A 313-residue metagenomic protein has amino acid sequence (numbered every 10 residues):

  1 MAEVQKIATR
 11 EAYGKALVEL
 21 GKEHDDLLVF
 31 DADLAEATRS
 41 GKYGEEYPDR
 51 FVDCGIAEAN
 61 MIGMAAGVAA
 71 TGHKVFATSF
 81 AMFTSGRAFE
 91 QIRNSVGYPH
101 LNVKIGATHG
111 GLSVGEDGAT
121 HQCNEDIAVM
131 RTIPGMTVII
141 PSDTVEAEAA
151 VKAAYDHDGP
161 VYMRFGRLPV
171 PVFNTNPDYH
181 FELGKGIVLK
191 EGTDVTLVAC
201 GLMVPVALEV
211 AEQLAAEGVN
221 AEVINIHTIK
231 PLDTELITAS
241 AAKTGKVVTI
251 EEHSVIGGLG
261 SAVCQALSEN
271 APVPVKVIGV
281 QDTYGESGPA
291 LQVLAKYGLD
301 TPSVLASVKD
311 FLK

Functional and structural regions predicted by a protein language model:
M1-R164, P169, H180: Thiamine diphosphate
E11, E23-D26, L34-G41, E45 (+2 more regions): Thiamine diphosphate
